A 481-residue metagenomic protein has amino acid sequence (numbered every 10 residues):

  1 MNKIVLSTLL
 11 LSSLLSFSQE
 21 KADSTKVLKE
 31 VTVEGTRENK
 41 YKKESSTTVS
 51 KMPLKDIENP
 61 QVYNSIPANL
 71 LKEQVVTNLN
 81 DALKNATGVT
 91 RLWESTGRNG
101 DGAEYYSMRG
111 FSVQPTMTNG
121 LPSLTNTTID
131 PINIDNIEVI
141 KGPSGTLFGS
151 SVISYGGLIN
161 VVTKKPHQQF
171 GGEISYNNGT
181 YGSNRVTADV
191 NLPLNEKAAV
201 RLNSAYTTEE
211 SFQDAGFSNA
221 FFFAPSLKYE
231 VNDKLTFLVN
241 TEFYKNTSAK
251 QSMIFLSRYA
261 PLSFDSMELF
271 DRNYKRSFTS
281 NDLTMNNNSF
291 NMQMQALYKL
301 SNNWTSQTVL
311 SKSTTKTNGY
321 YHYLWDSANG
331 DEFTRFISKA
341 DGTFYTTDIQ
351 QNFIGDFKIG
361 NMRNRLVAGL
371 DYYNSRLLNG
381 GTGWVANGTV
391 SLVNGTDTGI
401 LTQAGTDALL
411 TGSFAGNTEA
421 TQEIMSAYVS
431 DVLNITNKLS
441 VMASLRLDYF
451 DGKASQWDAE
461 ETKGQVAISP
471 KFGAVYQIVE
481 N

Functional and structural regions predicted by a protein language model:
L28-Q168: Acidic, small-polar-rich N-terminal luminal/periplasmic segments of exported/outer-membrane proteins
E104, G157, F170, N184-A188 (+6 more regions): Hydrophobic, lipid-facing positions within transmembrane beta-strands of outer-membrane proteins
N133-D135, S144-F223, V231-L235, F290: Outer-membrane beta-barrel translocator/receptor signature
G172-I174, V200-L202, F237-V239, S306-L310 (+2 more regions): Transmembrane beta-strands of outer-membrane beta-barrel proteins
Y176-T180, Y206-E210, F221, F243-T247 (+4 more regions): Transmembrane beta-strands of outer-membrane beta-barrel pores
K197-V200, K234-F237, N303-S306, I359-N361 (+2 more regions): Repeated loop/turn-to-beta-strand initiation elements of outer-membrane beta-barrel proteins
T207, S211, S226-E230, K234-K299 (+2 more regions): Acidic/polar loop-and-plug regions of large Gram-negative outer-membrane beta-barrel proteins
E230-N232, F344, R363-R365, D371-S375 (+1 more regions): Structural signature of Gram-negative outer-membrane beta-barrels, strongest in the C-terminal barrel of TonB-dependent
